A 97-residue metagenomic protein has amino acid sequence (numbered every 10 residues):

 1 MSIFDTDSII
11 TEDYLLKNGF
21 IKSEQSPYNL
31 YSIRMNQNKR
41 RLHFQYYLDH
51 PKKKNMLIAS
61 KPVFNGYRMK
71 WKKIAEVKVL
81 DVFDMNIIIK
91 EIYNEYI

Functional and structural regions predicted by a protein language model:
M1-F4, I9-I10, S23-I97: Intrinsically disordered, low-complexity regulatory regions enriched in serine/threonine/proline and acidic residues
G19-I21: Conserved acetyl-CoA-binding loop of GNAT-fold acetyltransferases
